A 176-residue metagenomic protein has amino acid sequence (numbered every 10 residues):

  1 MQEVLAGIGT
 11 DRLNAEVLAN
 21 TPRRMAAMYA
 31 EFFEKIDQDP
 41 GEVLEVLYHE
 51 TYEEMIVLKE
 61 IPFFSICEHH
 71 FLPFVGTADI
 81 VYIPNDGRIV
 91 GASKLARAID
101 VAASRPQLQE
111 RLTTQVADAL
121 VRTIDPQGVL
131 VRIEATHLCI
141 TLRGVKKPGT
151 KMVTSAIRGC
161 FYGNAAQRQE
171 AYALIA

Functional and structural regions predicted by a protein language model:
M1-A176: A domain-level signal for the structural core that forms small-molecule/cofactor-binding pockets and catalytic centers
